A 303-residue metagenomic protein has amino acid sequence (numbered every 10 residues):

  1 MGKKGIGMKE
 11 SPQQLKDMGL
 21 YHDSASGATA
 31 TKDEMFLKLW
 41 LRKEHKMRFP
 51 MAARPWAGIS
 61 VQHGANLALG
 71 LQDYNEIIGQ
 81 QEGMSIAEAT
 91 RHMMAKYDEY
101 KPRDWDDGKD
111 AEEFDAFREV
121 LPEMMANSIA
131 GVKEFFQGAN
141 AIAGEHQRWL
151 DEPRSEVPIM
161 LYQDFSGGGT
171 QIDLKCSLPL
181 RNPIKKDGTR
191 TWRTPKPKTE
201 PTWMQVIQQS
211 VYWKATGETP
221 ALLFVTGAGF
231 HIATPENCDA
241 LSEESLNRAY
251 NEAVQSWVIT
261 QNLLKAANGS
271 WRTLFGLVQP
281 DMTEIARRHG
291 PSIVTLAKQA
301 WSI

Functional and structural regions predicted by a protein language model:
M1-Y162, I303: Metal-dependent nuclease catalytic cores that hydrolyze phosphodiester bonds in DNA/RNA, characterized by
T29, R190-T194, I232: Short linear proline/tyrosine/threonine-rich motifs used for host-factor recruitment and membrane trafficking/assembly
W40-H45, I172-L178, A228-A233: Short acidic (Asp/Glu) and glycine-rich catalytic loops that position anionic groups and cofactors
S60-H63, I207-V211: Short amphipathic alpha-helical face segments that pack within enzyme cores and frequently flank/anchor catalytic
L69, Y74, L180-P183, A215: Active-site-proximal flexible loops/turns
N75-G83, R154, R181-T199, D239-E243 (+1 more regions): Intrinsically disordered, low-complexity coil segments
G144, P201, W213-I303: Metal-dependent nuclease catalytic regions and adjoining charged, substrate-binding loops involved in nucleic-acid end
R148-Q208: Non-catalytic protein-protein interaction segments used by genome-maintenance enzymes to assemble and couple activities
